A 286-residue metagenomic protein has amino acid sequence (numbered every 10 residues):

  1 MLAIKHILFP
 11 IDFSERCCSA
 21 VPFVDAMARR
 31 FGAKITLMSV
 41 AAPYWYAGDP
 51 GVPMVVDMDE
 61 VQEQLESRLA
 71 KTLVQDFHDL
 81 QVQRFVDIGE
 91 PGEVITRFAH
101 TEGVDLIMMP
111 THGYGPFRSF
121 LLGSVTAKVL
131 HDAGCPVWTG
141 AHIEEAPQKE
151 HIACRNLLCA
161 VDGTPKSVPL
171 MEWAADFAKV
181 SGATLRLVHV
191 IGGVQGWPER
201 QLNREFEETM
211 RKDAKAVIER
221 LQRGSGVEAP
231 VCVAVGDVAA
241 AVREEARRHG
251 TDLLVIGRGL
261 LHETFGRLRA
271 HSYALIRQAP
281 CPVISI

Functional and structural regions predicted by a protein language model:
M1-M54, R155-R204, R223, P230 (+1 more regions): Small/aliphatic-rich secondary-structure junction motif
A3, A26, R30, T96-P147 (+1 more regions): Gly/Ser-rich helix-loop-strand patches that form or flank binding pockets for ribonucleotide-derived cofactors
D25, K71-V74, A127, A175 (+2 more regions): Active-site phosphate/pyrophosphate- and oxyanion-stabilizing loops and adjacent acidic/basic residues in soluble
G48-D49, F120, K149-E150, L170 (+3 more regions): Short, well-ordered secondary-structure micro-motifs
V52-V56, V125-T126, N156-L157, N203-E207 (+2 more regions): Short, hinge-like loop/turn segments at secondary-structure boundaries
M54-S67, R204-D213: A short acidic, glycine-rich active-site loop that binds or catalyzes chemistry on phosphate/adenosine moieties
Q81-R84, E228-V231: Rossmann-fold cofactor-recognition segment
V86-I95, V233-A241: Charged docking surfaces used in two-component/phosphorelay signaling
